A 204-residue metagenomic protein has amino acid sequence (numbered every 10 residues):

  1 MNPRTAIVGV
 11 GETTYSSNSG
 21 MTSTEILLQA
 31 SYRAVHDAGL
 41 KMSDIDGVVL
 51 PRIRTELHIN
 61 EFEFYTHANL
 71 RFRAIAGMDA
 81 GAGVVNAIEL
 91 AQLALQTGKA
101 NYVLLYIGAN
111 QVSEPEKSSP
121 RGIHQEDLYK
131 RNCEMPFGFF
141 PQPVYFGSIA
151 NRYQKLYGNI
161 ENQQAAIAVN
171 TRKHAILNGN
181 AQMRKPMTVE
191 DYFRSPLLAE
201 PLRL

Functional and structural regions predicted by a protein language model:
M1-D79, Q92-T97, I107-L204: Conserved "HGTGT" condensation-loop signature of ketosynthase/thiolase-family condensing enzymes that catalyze
G81-G83: Short helix-initiation/N-cap motifs at beta->coil->alpha
N86: Active-site histidine-anchored catalytic micro-motif
Y102-L104: Periplasmic-binding protein-like
